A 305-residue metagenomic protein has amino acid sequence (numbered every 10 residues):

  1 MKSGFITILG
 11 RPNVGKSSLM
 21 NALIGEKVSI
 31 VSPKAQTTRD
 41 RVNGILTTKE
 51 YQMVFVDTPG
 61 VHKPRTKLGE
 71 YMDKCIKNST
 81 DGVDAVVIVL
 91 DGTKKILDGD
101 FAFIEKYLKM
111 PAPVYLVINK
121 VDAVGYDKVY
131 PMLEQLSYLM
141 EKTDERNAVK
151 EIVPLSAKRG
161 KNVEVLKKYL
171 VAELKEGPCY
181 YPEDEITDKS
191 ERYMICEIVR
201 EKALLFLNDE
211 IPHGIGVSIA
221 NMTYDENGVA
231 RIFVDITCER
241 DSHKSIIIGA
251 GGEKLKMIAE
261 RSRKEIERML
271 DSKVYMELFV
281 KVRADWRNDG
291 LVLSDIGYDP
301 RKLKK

Functional and structural regions predicted by a protein language model:
M1-D81: Conserved G1/Walker A P-loop phosphate-binding module
L9, L19, V42, D57 (+7 more regions): Residue-level signature of catalytic and energy-coupling elements of molecular machines, predominantly ATP/GTP-dependent
G15, N162, K254: Conserved glycine(s) of the Walker
T58-V61, G92-T93, K120-V121, M222: Conserved Walker B
T80-F101, P111-Y130, K158: Conserved Switch II/interswitch segment of TRAFAC-class P-loop GTPases
L97-K109, I219-M222: Amphipathic helical hotspot of TIR/SEFIR-family domains
A112-Y115, D122-T187, E191: Canonical P-loop GTPase G-domain recognition
E191-K305: P-loop NTP-binding site
